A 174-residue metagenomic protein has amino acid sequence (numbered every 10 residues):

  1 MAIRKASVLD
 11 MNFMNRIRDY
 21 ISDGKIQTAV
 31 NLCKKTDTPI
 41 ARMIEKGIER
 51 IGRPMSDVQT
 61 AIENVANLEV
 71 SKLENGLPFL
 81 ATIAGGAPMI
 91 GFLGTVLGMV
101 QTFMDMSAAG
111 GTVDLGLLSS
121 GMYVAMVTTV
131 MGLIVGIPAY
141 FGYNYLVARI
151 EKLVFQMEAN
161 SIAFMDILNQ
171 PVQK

Functional and structural regions predicted by a protein language model:
M1-K5: Hydrophobic alpha-helical membrane-embedded segments
S7-L93, L97-T112, F141-K174: Predominantly long cytosolic amphipathic alpha-helical stalk/bundle segments
L97, L117, I134-I137: Generic detection of intrinsically disordered/low-complexity segments and helix-coil linkers/edges
G111-S119: Short juxtamembrane loops and helix-capping segments at transmembrane helix boundaries of multi-pass membrane proteins
M122-F141: Hydrophobic alpha-helical transmembrane segments of polytopic membrane proteins
